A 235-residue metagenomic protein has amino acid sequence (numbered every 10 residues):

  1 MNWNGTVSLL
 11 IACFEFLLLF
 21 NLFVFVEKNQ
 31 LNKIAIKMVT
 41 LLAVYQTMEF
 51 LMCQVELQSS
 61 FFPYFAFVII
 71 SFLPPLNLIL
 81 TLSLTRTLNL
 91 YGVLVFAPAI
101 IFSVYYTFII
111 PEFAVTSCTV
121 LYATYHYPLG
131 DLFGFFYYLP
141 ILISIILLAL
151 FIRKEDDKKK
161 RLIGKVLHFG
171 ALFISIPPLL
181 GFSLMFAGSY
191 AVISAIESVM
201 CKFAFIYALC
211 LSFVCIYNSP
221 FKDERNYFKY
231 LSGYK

Functional and structural regions predicted by a protein language model:
M1-L17, K28-I110, P128-I143, A191-A208: Individual alpha-helical transmembrane segments in multi-pass integral membrane proteins
N2-G5, K160-K235: Interfacial "cap-and-anchor" motif at the non-cytosolic start of specific transmembrane alpha-helices
L17-L22, I145-L150, L209-S219: Alpha-helical transmembrane segments
L22-A35, L82-V93, L150-K165, P220-R225: Membrane-interface helix-boundary motifs at transmembrane edges
E27, Q54-Q58, T85-L88, P111-C118 (+3 more regions): Transmembrane helix-loop junctions in multipass membrane proteins, especially transporters and channels
Y45-E49, S103-A114, F136-K154, V166-Y190: Hydrophobic transmembrane alpha-helices
T116-L129: Juxtamembrane membrane-water interface segments that cap and precede transmembrane helices
